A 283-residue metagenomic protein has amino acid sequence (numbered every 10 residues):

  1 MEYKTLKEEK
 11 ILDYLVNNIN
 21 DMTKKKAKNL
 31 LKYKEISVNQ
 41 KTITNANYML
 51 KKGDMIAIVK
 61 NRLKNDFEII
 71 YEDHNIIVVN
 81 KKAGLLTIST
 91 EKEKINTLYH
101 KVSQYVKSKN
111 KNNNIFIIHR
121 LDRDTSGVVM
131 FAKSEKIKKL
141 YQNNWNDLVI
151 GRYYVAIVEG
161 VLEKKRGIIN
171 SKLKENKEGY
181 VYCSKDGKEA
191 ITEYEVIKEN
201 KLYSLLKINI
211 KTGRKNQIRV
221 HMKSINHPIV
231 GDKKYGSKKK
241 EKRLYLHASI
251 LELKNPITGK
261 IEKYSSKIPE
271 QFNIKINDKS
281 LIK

Functional and structural regions predicted by a protein language model:
M1-G167, K172-K177, Y245, E270-N273: RNA pseudouridine synthases
M1-N29, K188-I191, K198-K201, K211 (+1 more regions): Pseudouridine synthases involved in rRNA/tRNA modification
Q40-N45, L202-L205, S237: Short alpha-helix capping/helix-loop boundary micro-motifs
I69, V158, E193-V196, I229: Conserved hydrophobic positions within beta-strands
V128, S204-I208: A generic structural motif
Y154, I169, A190-T192, S204: Structural detector for hydrophobic anchor residues on beta-strands
N176-K177, K185-E195: Non-catalytic RNA-recognition surface used by pseudouridine synthases
